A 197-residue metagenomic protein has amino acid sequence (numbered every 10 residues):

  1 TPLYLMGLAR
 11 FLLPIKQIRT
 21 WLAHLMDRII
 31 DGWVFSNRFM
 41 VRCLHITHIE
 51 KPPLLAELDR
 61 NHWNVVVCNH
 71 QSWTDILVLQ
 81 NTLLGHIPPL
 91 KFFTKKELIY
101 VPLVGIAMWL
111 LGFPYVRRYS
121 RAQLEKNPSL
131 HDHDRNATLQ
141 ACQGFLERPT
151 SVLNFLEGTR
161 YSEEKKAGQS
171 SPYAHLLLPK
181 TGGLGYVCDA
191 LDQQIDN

Functional and structural regions predicted by a protein language model:
T1-N64, H70, V78: Membrane-anchoring hydrophobic helices of lipid-metabolizing enzymes
C43-N197: Soluble catalytic domains of membrane acyltransferases
